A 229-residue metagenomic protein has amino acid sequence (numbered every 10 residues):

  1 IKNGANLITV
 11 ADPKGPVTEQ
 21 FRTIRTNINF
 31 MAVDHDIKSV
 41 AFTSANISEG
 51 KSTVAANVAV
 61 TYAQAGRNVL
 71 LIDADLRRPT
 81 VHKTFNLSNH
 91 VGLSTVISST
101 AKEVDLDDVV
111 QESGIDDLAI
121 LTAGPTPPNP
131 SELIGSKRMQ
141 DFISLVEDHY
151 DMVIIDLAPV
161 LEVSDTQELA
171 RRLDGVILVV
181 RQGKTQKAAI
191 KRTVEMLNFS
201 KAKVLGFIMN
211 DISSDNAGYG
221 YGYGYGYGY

Functional and structural regions predicted by a protein language model:
K2-Y229: P-loop NTP-binding module
